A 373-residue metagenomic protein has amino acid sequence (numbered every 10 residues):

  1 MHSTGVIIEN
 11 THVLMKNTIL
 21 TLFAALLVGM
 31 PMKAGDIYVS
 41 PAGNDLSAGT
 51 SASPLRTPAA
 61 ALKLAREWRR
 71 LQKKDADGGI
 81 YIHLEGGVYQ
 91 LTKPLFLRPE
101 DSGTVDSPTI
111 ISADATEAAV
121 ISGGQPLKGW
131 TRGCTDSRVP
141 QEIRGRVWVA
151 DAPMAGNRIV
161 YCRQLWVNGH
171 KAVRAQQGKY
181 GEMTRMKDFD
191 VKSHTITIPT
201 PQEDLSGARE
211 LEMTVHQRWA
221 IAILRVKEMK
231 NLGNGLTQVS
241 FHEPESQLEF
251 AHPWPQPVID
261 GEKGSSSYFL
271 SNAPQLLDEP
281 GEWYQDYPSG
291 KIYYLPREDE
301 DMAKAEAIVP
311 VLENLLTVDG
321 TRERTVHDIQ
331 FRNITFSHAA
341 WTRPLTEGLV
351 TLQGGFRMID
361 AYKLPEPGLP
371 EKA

Functional and structural regions predicted by a protein language model:
H2, E9-T18: Positively charged n-region of N-terminal signal peptides that target proteins for export
T4, N17-T18, L22, P54: Generic alpha-helix initiation/capping and coil-helix boundary signal
I7, L14, G29, S40 (+1 more regions): N-terminal non-cleavable signal-anchor helices
T21-G29: Bacterial N-terminal signal peptides
M32-A34: Boundary at the C-terminal end of the N-terminal hydrophobic targeting segment
Y38-S40, N44-A373: Extracellular polysaccharide-degrading/modifying enzymes targeting complex plant/algal/animal polysaccharides
